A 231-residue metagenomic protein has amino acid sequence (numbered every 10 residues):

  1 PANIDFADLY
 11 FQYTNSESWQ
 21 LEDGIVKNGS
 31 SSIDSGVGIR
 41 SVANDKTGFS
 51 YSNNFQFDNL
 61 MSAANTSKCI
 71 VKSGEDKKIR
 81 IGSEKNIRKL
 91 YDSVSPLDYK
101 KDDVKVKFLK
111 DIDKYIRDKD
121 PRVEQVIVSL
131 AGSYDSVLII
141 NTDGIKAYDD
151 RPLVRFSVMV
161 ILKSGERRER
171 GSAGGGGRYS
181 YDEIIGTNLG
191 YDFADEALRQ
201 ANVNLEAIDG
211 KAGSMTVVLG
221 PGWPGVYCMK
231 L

Functional and structural regions predicted by a protein language model:
P1-L231: Active-site bordering "gate/hinge" segments that shape substrate access to catalytic or cofactor-binding pockets
